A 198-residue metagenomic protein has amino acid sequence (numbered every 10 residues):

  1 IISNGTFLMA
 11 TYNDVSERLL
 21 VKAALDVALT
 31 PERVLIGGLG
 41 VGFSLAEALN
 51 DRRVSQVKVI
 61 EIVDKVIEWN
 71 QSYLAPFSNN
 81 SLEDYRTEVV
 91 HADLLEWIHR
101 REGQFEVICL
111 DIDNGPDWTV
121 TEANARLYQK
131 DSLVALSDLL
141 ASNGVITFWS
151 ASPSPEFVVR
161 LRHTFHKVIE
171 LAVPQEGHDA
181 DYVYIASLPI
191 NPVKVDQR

Functional and structural regions predicted by a protein language model:
I1-I2: Non-catalytic substrate-recognition/targeting regions of SAM-dependent transferases
L8-M9, L171: Local beta-strand/beta-hairpin segments that build beta-sheet-rich folds
A10-V15, V159: A short, polar/proline- and glycine-enriched secondary-structure boundary/capping micro-motif
T11, F43, E156: Residues that form or flank phosphate/diphosphate-binding pockets in enzymes that use nucleotide phosphates
D14-S142, F148-W149, T164, I169-D179 (+1 more regions): The AdoMet/dcAdoMet-binding core of the Class I SAM-like
S152-T164: Short alpha-helix
P189-R198: Flexible, glycine-/basic-rich loop-and-beta segments that form/coincide with the SAM-dependent methyltransferase
